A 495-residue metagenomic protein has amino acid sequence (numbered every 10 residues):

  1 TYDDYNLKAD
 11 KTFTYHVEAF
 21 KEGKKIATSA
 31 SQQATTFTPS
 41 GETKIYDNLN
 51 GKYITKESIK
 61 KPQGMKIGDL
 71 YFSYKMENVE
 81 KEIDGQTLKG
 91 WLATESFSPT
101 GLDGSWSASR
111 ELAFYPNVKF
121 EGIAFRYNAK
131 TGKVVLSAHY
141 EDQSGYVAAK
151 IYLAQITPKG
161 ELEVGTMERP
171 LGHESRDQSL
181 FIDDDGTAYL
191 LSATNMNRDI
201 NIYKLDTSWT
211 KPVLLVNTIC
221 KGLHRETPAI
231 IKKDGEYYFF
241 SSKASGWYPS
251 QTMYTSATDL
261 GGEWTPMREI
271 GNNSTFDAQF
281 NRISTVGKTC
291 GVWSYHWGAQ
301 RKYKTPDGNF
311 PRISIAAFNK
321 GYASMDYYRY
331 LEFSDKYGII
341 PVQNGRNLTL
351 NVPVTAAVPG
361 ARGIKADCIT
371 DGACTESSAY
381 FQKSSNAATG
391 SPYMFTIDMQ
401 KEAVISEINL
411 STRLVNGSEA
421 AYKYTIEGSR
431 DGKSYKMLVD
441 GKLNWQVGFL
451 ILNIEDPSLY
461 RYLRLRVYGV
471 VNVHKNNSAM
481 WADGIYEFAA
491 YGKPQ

Functional and structural regions predicted by a protein language model:
D4-K24: Beta-strand-rich modules
K21-P39: Extracellular fibronectin type III
G41-Y53, G104-Y115, A154-H173, D206-L223 (+3 more regions): Blade-edge beta-strand/turn elements of extracellular beta-propeller and related beta-sheet repeat scaffolds
K60-D84, E121-N128, G132-Q143, P170-L171 (+7 more regions): Hydrophobic core segments of beta-strands in well-ordered, beta-rich domains
E82-E95, S144-Y152, N197-Y203, Y248-T255 (+1 more regions): Structural motif
T100-A129, L136: Blade-loop segments of beta-propeller domains
P266-V286: Conserved blade-ending motifs and adjacent loop-strand segments that build the rim/top face of beta-propeller domains
T375-M437, L443-Q495: Aromatic, loop-rich ligand-recognition surfaces of beta-strand-rich domains
